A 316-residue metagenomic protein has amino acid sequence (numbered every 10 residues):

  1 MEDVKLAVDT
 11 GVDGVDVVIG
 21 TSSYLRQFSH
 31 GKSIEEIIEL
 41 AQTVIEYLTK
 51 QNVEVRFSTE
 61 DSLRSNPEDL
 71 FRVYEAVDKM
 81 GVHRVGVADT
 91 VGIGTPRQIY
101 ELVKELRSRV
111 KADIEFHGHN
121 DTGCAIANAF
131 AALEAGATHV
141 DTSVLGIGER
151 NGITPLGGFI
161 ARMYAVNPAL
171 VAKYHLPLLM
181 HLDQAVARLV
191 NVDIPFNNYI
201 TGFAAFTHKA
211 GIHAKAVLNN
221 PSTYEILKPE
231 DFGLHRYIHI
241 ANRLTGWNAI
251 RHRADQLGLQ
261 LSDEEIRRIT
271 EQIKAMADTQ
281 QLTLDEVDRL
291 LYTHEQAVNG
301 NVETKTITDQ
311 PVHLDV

Functional and structural regions predicted by a protein language model:
M1, S22, S62, G92 (+4 more regions): Short, glycine-/Ser/Thr-/acidic-enriched flexible segments
M1-I114, A129-A137: Alpha/beta enzyme core
V8-V15, S23, A41, I45-N52 (+9 more regions): Structural signal for hydrophobic packing residues in well-ordered secondary-structure cores of soluble enzyme domains
G20, D61, T90, N120 (+3 more regions): Residue-level "edge-of-site" marker
S23-Y24, R64-S65, I93-G94, G123 (+4 more regions): Short secondary-structure capping/turn micro-motifs that flank functional sites
G31, E35-I38, Q42, P67 (+9 more regions): Electropositive phosphate-/nucleotide-binding environments in soluble metabolic enzymes
G94, Q98-E225: Catalytic alpha/beta core domains of metabolic enzymes, predominantly
P168-V316: A mid-to-C-terminal "edge-of-domain" accessory segment
